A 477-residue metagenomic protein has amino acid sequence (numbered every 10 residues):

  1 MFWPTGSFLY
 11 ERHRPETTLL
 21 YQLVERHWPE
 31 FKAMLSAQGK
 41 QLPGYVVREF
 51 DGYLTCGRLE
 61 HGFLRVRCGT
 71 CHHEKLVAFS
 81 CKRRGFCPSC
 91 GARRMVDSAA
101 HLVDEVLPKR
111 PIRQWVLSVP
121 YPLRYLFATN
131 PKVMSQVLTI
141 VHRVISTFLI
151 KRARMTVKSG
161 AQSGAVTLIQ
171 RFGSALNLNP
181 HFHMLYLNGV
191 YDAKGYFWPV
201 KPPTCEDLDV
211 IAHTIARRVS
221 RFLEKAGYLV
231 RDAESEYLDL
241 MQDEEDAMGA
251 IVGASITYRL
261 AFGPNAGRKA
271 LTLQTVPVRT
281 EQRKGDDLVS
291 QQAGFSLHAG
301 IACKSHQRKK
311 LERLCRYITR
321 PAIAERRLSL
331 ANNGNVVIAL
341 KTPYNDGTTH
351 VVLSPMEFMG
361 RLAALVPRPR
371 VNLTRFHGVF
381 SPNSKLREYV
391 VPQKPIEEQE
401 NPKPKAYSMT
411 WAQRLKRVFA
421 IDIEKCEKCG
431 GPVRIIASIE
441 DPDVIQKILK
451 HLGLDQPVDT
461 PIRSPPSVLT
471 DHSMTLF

Functional and structural regions predicted by a protein language model:
M1-F477: Beta->alpha loop/short-helix hinge microenvironment recognizer with preference for catalytic Tyr/His contexts
